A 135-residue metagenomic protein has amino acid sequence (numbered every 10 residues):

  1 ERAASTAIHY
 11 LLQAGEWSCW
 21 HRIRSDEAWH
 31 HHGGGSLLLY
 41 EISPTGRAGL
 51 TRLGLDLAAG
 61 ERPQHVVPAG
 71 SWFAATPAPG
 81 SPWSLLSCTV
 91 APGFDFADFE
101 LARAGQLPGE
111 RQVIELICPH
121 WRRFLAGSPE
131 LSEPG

Functional and structural regions predicted by a protein language model:
E1-H65, F73-A75, S81-P82, P92-D95 (+1 more regions): Non-catalytic, conserved peripheral segments adjacent to functional cores
T89: Histidine-centered acyl-transfer/condensation active-site motif and its immediate structural neighborhood
